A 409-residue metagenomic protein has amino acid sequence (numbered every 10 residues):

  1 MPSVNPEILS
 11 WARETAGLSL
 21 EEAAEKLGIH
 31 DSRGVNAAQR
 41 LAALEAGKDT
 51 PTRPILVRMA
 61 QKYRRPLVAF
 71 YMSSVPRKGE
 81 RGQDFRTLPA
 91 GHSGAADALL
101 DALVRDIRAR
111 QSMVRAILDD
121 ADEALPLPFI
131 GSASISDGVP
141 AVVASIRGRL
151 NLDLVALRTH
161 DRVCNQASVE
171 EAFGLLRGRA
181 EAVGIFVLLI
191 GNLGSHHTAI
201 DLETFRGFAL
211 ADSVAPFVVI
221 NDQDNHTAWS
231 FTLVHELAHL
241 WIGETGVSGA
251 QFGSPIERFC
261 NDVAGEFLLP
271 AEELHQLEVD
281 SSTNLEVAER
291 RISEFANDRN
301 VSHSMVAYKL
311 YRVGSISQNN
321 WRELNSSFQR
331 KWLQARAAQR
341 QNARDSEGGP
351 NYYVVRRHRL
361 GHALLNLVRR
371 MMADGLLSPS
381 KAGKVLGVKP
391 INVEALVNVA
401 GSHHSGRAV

Functional and structural regions predicted by a protein language model:
M1-V409: Active-site hotspot residues in diverse enzymes, especially metal/ion-binding acidic/histidine motifs
